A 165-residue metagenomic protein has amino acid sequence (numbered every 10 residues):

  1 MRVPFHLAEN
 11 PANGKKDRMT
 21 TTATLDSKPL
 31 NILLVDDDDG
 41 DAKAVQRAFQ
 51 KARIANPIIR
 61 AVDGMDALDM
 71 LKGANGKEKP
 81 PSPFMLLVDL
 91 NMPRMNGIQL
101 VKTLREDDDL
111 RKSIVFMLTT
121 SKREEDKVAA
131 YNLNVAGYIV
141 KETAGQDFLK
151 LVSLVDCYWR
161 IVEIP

Functional and structural regions predicted by a protein language model:
M1-L33, D39-P57, M65, K72 (+3 more regions): Non-catalytic signal-transmission and effector/linker regions of two-component phosphorelay proteins
R60, R94-M95, E124: Residue-level signal for the "D+5" position in two-component response regulator receiver
L68-L71, L87, V101, L110: Hydrophobic alpha-helical motif in two-component signaling modules
N75-P81, R105-K112, L133: Conserved phosphotransfer cores of two-component systems
M85, R111-K122, A130: A short, hydrophobic beta-strand element within the central beta-sheet of small alpha/beta folds
L90-M92: Receiver (REC) domain active-site loop signature in two-component systems and cognate sites in sensor histidine kinases
A136: Short, glycine/charged-rich "phosphate-handling" switch motifs in NTP-dependent and phosphotransfer domains
